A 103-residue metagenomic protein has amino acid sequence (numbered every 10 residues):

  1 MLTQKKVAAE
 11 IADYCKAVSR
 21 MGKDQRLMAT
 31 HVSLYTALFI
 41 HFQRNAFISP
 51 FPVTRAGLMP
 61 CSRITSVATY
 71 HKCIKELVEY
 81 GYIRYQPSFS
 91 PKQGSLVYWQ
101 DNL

Functional and structural regions predicted by a protein language model:
M1-C61, K92: Short recognition helix of helix-turn-helix/winged-helix DNA-binding domains
F42-L103: Winged helix-turn-helix DNA-binding recognition segment
